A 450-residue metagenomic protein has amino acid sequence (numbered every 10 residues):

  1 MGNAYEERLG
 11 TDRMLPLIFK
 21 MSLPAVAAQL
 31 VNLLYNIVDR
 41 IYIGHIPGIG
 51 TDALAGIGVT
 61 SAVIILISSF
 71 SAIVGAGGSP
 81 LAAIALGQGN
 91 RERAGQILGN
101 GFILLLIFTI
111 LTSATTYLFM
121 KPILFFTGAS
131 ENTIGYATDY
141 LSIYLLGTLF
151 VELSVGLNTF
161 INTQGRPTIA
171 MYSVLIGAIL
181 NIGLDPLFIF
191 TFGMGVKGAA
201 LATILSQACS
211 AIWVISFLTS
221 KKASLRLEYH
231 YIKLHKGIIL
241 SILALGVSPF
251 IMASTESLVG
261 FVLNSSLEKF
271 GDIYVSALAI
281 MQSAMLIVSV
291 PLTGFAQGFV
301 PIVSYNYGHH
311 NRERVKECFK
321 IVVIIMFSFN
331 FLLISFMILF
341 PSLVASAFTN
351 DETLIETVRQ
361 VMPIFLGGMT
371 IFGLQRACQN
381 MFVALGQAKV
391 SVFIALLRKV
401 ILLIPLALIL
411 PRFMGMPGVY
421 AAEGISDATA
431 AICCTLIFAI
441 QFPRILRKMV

Functional and structural regions predicted by a protein language model:
M1-S22, A82-G147, T191-V247, V303-G368 (+1 more regions): Short alpha-helical transmembrane segments in multi-pass integral membrane proteins
G10-I49, A62-G77, L81, L106-S113 (+6 more regions): N-terminal transmembrane alpha-helices
K20-D39, I143, G177, S206-S210 (+3 more regions): Transmembrane helical elements of multi-pass membrane transporters/channels
L30, L34-L54, L124-E131, L187-M194 (+4 more regions): Helix-terminus/linker motif at the lipid-water interface of multi-pass membrane proteins
N32, N36-I43, S68-G75, S79 (+16 more regions): Alpha-helical transmembrane segments and their lipid-water interface positions in multi-pass membrane proteins
T51-A62, A137, L141, A200 (+2 more regions): Small-residue hotspots at the loop-to-helix junctions and early N-terminal turns of transmembrane alpha-helices
L54-A114, V151-A170, A277-P341, F372-S391: Small-residue-rich hydrophobic transmembrane alpha-helices
Y144-N162, A170-A178, A199-I212, T293-A296 (+3 more regions): Short runs within selected transmembrane alpha-helices of multi-pass transporters and secretion channels
